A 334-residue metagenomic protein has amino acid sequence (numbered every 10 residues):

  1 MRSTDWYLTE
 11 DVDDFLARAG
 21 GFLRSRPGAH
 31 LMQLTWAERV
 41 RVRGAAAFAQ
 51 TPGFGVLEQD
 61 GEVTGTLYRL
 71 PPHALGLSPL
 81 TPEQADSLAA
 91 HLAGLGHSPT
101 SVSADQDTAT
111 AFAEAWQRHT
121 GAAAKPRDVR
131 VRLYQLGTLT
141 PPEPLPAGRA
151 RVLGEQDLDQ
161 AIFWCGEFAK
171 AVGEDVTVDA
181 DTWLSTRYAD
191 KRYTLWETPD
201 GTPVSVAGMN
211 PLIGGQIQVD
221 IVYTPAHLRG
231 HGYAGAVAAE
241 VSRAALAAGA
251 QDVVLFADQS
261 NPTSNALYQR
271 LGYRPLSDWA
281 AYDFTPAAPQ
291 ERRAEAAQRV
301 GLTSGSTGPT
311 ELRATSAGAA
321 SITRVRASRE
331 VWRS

Functional and structural regions predicted by a protein language model:
M1-Q33, L139-D175, E295-E311, G318 (+1 more regions): Short amphipathic alpha-helix that is part of the acyltransferase structural core
E38, D175-D200, V204-V222: A conserved beta-strand-loop-helix scaffold within acyl/acetyltransferase catalytic domains
P52, Q59-G65, R69-A147, Y282: Acyl-donor-binding surface of acyltransferase catalytic domains
G61-T64, G201-S205, T263: Glycine-rich acetyl-CoA-binding "A-motif" of GNAT/NAT acetyltransferases
P82-H91, D220, T224, G230-A247 (+1 more regions): Conserved acetyl-CoA-binding loop-helix of GNAT-fold acetyltransferases
G96-Q106, A245-A257: Conserved GNAT acetyl-CoA-binding A-motif
S103-A109, L255-N265, Y282-A287: Conserved beta-strand-loop-alpha-helix junction that forms the acyl-donor binding cleft
R118-A123, Q269-D278: Conserved acetyl-CoA-binding loop of GNAT-fold acetyltransferases
